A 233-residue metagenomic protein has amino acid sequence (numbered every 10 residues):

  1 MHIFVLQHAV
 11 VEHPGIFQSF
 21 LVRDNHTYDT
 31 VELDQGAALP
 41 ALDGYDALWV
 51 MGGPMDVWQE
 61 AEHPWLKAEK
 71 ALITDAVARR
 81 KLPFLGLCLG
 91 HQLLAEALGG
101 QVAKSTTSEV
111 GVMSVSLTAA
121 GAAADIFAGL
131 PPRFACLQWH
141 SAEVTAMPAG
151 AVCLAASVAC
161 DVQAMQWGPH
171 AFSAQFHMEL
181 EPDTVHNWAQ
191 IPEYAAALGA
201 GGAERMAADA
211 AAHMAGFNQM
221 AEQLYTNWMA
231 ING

Functional and structural regions predicted by a protein language model:
M1-A78, A197-G233: N-terminal beta1-alpha1 cap of cysteine-dependent amidohydrolase-like domains
H2, P83, R133-A135: Residues that mark the start of a beta-strand
I3, Y28, F84, A171-F172: Hydrophobic anchor at the start of a short beta-strand that flanks the dinucleotide cofactor-binding loop
F20-R23, P64-A68, Q101-A103, L154-A155 (+1 more regions): Glycine-rich, phosphate-binding/catalytic loops in enzymes
M51-G121: Cysteine-nucleophile active-site neighborhood
L98-D183: Pocket-forming structural segment of enzyme catalytic cores
H170-A171, Q175-A210: C-terminal helical/coil "lid" or tail adjacent to the Rossmann-like core of SAM-dependent
